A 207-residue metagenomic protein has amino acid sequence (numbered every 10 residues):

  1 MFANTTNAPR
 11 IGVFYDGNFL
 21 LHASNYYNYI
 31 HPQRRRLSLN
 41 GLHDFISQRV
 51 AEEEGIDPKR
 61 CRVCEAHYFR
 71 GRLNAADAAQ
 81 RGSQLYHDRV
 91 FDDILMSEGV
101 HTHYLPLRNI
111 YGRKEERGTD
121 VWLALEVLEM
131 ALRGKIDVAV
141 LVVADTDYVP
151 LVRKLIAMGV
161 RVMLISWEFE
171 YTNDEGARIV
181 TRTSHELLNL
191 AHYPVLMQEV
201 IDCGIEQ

Functional and structural regions predicted by a protein language model:
M1-E115, R161, E168: Domain-level signal for Mg2+-assisted phosphodiester chemistry and nucleotide/NA-binding surfaces in nucleic-acid
R89-Q207: Nuclease catalytic cores that cleave nucleic-acid phosphodiester bonds, predominantly acidic two-metal-ion
